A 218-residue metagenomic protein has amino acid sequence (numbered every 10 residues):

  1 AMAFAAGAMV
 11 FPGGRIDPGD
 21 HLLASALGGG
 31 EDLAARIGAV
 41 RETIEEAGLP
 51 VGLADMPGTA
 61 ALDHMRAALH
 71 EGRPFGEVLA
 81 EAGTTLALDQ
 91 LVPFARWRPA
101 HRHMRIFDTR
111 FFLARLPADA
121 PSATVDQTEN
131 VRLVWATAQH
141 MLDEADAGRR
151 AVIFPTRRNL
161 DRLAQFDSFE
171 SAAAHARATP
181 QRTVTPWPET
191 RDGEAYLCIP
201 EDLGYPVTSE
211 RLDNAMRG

Functional and structural regions predicted by a protein language model:
A1-G218: N-terminal leader/linker segments that precede catalytic domains of diphosphate-processing enzymes
